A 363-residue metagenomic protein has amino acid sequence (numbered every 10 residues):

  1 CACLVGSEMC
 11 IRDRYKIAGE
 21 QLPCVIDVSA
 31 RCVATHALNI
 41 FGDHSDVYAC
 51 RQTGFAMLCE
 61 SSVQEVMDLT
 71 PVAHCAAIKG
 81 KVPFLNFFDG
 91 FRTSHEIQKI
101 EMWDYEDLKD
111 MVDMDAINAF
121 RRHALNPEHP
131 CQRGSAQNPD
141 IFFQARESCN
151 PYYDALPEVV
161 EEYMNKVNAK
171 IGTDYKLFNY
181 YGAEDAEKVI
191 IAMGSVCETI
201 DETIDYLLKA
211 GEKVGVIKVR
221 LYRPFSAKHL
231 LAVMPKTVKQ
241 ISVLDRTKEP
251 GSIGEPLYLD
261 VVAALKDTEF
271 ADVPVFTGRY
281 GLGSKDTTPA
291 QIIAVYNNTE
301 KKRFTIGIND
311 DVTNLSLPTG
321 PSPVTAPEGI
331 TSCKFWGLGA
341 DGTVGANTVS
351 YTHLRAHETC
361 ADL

Functional and structural regions predicted by a protein language model:
C1-G6, I11, H353-A356, C360-L363: Single conserved hydrophobic/aromatic residue that forms the stacking wall/gate of nucleotide- or nucleobase-binding
E8, R12-L58, N86-F87, D107-K109: N-terminal alpha/beta PP-like core and its mobile active-site loop of ThDP/TPP-dependent enzymes
R12-R14, T35-F41, D68-P71, H95-M102 (+5 more regions): Short acidic, glycine/serine/threonine-rich loops at helix termini
L38-G90, D267-G283: Conserved thiamine diphosphate
F84-N179: Conformationally flexible catalytic loops at phosphate/diphosphate-handling active centers
N165-K188, L317-S332: Glycine-/acidic-rich phosphate or pyrophosphate-binding loops and their flanking alpha/beta elements
I191-I217, C333-A361: Anionic-ligand anchoring segments at beta-strand to alpha-helix junctions in alpha/beta enzyme folds, i.e., glycine
Q240-A326: Peripheral docking tails and interdomain loops at the edges of cofactor- or intermediate-handling domains
